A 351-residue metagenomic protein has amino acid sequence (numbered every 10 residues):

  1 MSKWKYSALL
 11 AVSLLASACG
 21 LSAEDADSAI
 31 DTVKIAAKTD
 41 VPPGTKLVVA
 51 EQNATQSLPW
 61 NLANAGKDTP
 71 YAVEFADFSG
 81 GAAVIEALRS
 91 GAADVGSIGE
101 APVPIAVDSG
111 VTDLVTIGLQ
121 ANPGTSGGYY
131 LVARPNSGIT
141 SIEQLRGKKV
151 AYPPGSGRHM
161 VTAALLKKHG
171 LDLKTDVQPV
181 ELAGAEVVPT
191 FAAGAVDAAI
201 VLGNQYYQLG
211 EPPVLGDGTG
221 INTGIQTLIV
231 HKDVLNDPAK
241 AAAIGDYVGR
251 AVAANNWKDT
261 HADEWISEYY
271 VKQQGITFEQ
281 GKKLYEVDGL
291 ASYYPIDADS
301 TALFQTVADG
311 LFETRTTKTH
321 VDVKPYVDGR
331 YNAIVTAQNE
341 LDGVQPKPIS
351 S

Functional and structural regions predicted by a protein language model:
M1-A8: Bacterial N-terminal signal peptides that target proteins for export
L15-A18: C-terminal motif of bacterial Sec signal peptides marking the signal peptidase cleavage site
G20-A23: Bacterial signal peptide processing site
D25-D172, V180, G218-N222: Short, glycine-/small- and polar/acidic-enriched structural segments that line small-molecule recognition paths
S97-V111, A163, A193-P213, L303 (+1 more regions): A ligand-binding cleft/hinge motif common to bilobed small-molecule-binding domains
A101, P179, A185-Q273: Pocket-lining segment of extracytoplasmic ligand-binding domains
P238-K318: Secondary-structure end/capping motifs
D309-S351: Conserved C-terminal helix/tail region of periplasmic/extracytoplasmic solute-binding proteins
